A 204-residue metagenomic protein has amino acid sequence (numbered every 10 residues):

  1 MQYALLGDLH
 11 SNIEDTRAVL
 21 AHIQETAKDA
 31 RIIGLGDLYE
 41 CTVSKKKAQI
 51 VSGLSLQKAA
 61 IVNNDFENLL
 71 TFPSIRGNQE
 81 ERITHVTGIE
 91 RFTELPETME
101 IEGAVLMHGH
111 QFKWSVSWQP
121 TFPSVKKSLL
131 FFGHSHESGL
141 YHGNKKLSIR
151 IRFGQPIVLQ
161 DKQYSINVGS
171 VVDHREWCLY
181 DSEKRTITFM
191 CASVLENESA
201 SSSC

Functional and structural regions predicted by a protein language model:
Q2-H10, G103-F112, Y164-G169: Active-site-proximal beta-strand elements of phosphoester/diester hydrolases
Q2-I101: Core catalytic region of metal-dependent phosphoesterases/phosphodiesterases, especially metallo-beta-lactamase-like
R31, A104, L129: Short, Asp-centered acidic motifs that coordinate Mg2+ and/or phosphate in catalytic or ligand-binding sites
G34, M107, F132: Redox-cofactor binding/interface segments in oxidoreductases and associated redox assembly factors
Q49-L56, I89-V125, Y141-F153, C204: Active-site-proximal segments of metal-dependent phosphoesterases and phosphodiesterases across multiple
L69-E94, N167-V168, V172-D173, C178-T188 (+1 more regions): Short secondary-structure boundary segments
H110, W114-E198: Conserved beta-sheet core of the metallophosphoesterase superfamily
E198-C204: Active-site-proximal or metal-binding-adjacent scaffold patches in catalytic folds
